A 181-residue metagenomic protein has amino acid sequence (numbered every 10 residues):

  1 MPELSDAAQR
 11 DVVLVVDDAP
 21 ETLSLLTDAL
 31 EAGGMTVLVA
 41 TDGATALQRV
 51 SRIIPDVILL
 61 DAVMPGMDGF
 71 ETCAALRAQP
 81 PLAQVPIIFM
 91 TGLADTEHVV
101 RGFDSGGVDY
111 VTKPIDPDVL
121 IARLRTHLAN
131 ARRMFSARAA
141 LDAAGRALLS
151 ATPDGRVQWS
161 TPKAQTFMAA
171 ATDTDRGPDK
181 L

Functional and structural regions predicted by a protein language model:
E21, T41-T45, V63, D68-T72: Acidic catalytic/metal-coordinating carboxylates
L23, P65, A83, D95 (+1 more regions): The feature encodes the CheY-like receiver
S24-A32: Charged docking surfaces used in two-component/phosphorelay signaling
I53-L59: Active-site beta3 strand of CheY-like receiver
V108: Short, glycine/charged-rich "phosphate-handling" switch motifs in NTP-dependent and phosphotransfer domains
P114-L124: C-terminal output helix
G145, L149-L181: PAS-family sensory domains
